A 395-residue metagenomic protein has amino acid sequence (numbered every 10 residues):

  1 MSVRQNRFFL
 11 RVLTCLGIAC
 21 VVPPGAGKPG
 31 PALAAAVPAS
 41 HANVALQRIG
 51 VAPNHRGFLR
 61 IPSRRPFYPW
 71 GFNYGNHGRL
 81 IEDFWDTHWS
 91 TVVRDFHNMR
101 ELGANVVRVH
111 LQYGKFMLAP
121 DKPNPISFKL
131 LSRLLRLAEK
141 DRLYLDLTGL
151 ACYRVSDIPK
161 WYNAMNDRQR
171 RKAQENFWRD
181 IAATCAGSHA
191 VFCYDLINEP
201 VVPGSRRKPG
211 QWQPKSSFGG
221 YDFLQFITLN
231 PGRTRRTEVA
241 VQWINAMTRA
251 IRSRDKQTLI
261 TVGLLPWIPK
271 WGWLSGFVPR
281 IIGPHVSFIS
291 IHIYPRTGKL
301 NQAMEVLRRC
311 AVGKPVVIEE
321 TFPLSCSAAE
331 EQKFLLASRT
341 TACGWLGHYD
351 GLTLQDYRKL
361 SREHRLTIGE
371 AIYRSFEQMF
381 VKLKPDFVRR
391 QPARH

Functional and structural regions predicted by a protein language model:
S2-L13: Bacterial N-terminal signal peptides that target proteins for export
R11-P23: Bacterial N-terminal signal peptides
P23-A36: Signal peptide processing junction and immediate N-terminal pro/mature segment of secreted/exported proteins
N43-F288, G298, T321, S325-C326 (+3 more regions): Active-site mouth of glycoside hydrolases
Q257, N301-L324: P-loop/Walker A phosphate-binding loop and immediately adjacent motor/lid segment at beta-alpha junctions
Y294: Short beta-strand-loop-alpha-helix junction that forms the active-site gateway of nucleic-acid-processing nucleases
P315-H395: Substrate-binding cleft of secreted/luminal carbohydrate-active enzymes
